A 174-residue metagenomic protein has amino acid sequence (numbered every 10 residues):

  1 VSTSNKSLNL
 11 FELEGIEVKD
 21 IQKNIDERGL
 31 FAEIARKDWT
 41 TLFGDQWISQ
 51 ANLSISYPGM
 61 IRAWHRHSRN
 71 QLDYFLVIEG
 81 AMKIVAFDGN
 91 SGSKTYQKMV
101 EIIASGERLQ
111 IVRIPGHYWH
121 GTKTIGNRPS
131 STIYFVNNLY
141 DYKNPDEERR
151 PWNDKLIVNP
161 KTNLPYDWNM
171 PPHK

Functional and structural regions predicted by a protein language model:
V1-E107, N127-K174: Non-catalytic, conserved peripheral segments adjacent to functional cores
A104-N127: Conserved metal-binding segment of the jelly-roll/cupin
